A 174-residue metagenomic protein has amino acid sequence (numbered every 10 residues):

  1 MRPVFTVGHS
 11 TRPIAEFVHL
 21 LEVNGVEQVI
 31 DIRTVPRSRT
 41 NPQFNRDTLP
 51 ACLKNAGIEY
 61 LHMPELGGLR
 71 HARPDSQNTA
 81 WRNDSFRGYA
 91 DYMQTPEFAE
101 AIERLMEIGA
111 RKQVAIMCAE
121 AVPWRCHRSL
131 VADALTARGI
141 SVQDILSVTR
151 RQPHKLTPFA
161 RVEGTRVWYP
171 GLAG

Functional and structural regions predicted by a protein language model:
M1-G174: Residues lining hydrophobic/aromatic ligand-binding pockets adjacent to catalytic sites
